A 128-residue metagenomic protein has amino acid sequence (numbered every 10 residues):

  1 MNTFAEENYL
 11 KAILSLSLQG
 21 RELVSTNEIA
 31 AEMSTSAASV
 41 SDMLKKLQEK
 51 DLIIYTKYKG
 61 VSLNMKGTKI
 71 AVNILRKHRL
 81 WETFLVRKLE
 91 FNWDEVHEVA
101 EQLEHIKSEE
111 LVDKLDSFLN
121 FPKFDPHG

Functional and structural regions predicted by a protein language model:
F4-T35: N-terminal helix-turn-helix DNA-binding core of bacterial DNA-binding proteins
G20-E22, K77, K88: Helix-turn-helix/winged-helix DNA-binding modules
L44-K45: Short, hydrophobic-biased segments on the C-terminal half of alpha helices that form "recognition helices"
Q48-T56: A short, conserved structural fragment
K59-H78: Basic, amphipathic "hinge/linker" alpha-helix immediately C-terminal to the N-terminal HTH DNA-binding motif
N73, K77-F84, V99-Q102: Short, solvent-exposed amphipathic helices
V86-G128: Anionic-ligand-binding alpha/beta catalytic cores of soluble enzymes and soluble regulatory domains that recognize
